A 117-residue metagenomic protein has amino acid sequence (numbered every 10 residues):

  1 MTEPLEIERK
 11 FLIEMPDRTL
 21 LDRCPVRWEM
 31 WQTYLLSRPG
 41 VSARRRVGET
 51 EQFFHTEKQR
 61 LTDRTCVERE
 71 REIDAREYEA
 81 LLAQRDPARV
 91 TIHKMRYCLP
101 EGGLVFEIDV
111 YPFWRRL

Functional and structural regions predicted by a protein language model:
M1-L117: Phosphate-end processing signature that detects enzymes handling 5′-triphosphorylated RNA and polyphosphate
